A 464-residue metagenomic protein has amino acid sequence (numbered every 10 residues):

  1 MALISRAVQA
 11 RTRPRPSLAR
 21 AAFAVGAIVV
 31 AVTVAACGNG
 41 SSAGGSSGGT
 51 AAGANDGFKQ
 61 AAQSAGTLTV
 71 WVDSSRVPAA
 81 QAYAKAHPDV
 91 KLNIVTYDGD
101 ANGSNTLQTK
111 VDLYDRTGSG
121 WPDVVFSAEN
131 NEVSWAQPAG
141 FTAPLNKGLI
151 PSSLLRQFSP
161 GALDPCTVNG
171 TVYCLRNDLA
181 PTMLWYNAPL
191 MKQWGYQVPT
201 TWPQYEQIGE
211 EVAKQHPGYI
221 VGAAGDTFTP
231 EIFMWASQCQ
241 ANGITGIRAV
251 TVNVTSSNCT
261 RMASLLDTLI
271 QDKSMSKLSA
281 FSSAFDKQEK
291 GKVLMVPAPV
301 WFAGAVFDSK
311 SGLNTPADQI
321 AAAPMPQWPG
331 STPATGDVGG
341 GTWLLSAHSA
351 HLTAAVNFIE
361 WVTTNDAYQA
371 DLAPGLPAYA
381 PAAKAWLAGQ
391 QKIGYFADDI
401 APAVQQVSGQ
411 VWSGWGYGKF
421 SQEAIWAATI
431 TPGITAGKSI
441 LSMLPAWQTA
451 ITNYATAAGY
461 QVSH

Functional and structural regions predicted by a protein language model:
T33-A36: C-terminal motif of bacterial Sec signal peptides marking the signal peptidase cleavage site
A52-N55, A128-P181, A321-A323: Hinge/lid segment of periplasmic solute-binding proteins
Q60, N146-F158, I220-A223, A241-R261 (+3 more regions): Short, solvent-exposed loop/beta-turn-alpha elements that line the ligand-binding surface or hinge of extracytoplasmic
K85-F158, Q193-T200, K287, K292-M295 (+2 more regions): Extracytoplasmic "Venus flytrap"/periplasmic binding protein-like
W121-D123, S152-P189, I220, S331-T335 (+1 more regions): A structural signal for short loop-to-beta-strand junctions that line the ligand-binding cleft of periplasmic/secreted
W194, T268-S274, S311-P377: Extracytoplasmic/periplasmic substrate-recognition and gating elements
G209-E210, A249-S279, M325: Glycine-centered hinge/linker elements that transmit conformational signals in sensory and ligand-binding systems
D398-T452: C-terminal capping/gating helix-and-loop segments adjacent to ligand/active sites or protein-protein/ligand interfaces
